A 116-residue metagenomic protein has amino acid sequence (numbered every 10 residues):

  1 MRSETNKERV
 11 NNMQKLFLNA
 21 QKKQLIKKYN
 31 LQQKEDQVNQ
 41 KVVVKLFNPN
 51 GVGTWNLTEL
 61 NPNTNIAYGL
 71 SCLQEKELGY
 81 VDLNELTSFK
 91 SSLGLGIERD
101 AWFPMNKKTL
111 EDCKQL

Functional and structural regions predicted by a protein language model:
R2-L116: Catalytic phosphate/metal-binding cores of nucleic-acid and nucleotide-processing enzymes, i.e., regions that mediate
